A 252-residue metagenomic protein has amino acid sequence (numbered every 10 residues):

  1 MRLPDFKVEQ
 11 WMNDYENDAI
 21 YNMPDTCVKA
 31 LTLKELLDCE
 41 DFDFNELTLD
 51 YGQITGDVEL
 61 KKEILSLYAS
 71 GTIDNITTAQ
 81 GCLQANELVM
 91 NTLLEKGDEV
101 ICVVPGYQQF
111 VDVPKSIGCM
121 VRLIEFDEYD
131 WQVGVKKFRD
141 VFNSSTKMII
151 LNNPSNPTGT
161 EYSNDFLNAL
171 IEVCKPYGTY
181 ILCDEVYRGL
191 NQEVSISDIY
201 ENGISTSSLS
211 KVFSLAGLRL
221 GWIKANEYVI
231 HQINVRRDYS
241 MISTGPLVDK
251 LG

Functional and structural regions predicted by a protein language model:
R2-L83, L88: N-terminal small-domain helix-loop-helix segment of the aminotransferase-like
M23, N153-N156: Flexible low-complexity scaffold tracts in large eukaryotic assembly proteins
T72-I76, K96-E99, S145, E201-N202: Short acidic capping loops at alpha-helix termini that bridge into adjacent secondary structure
T77, I101, R122, L182 (+1 more regions): Structural detector of well-ordered beta-strand residues that form the stable sheet scaffold of enzyme domains
A85-N86, F110, Y187-L190: Catalytic P-loop NTPase motifs of RecA-like helicase/translocase cores
T92-L151, E161, A169-E172: PLP-dependent aminotransferase-like
K115, Q132-S145, P157, E161-L215 (+1 more regions): Active-site pre-lysine segment of PLP-dependent enzymes
I204-G252: Conserved core segment of the aminotransferase class I/II
